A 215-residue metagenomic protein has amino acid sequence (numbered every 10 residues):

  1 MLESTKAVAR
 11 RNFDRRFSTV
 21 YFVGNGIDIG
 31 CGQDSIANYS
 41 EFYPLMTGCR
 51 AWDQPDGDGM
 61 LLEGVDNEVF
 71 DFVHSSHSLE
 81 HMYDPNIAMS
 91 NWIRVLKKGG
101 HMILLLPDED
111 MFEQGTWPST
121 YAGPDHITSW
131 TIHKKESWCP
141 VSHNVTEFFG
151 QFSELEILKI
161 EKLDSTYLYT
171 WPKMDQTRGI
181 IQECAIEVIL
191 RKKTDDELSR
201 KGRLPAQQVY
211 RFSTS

Functional and structural regions predicted by a protein language model:
M1-E68, F72, L163-W171, I180-S215: Conserved N-terminal segment of class I S-adenosyl-L-methionine
Y21, N86-I93, H101-S215: S-adenosyl-L-methionine-dependent methyltransferase catalytic module, highlighting the catalytic core
D28, V95-L96: Compositionally biased, low-complexity repeat tracts
A37, Y83, F112: Glycine/Thr-rich phosphate-binding loops of Rossmann-like dinucleotide-binding domains
F70, D84-I87: Residue-level recognition of oxygen-bearing side chains
F72-S78: A short beta-strand submotif of the Rossmann-like class I SAM-dependent methyltransferase core that lines
M82-Y83, L96-K97: Helix-to-beta-strand junctions that scaffold the AdoMet/dcAdoMet cofactor pocket in Class I SAM-dependent enzymes
